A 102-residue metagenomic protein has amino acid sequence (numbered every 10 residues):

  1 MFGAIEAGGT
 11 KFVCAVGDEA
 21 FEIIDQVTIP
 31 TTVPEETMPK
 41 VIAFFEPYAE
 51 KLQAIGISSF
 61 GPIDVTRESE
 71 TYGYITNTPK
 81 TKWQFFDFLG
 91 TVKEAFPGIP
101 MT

Functional and structural regions predicted by a protein language model:
M1-F2, F44-P47, V65: Short, mixed-charge, low-aromatic patches
M1-K40, E50, Y74-I75: Short glycine-rich, Thr/Ser-proximal phosphate-binding strand/loop in the N-terminal lobe of ATP-dependent enzymes
F2, I24, I55, P100-M101: Hydrophobic anchor at the start of a short beta-strand that flanks the dinucleotide cofactor-binding loop
G17, V41-I55, I99-P100: Phosphate/pyrophosphate-binding loops at sites that engage ATP/ADP/AMP, CoA/4′-phosphopantetheine, polyphosphate
I55-P62: Glycine-rich beta-strand-to-loop/alpha-helix junction loops that act as flexible
I63-T102: Glycine-rich phosphate-binding loop and adjoining helix at the ATP-binding site of ATP-dependent phosphoryl-transfer
